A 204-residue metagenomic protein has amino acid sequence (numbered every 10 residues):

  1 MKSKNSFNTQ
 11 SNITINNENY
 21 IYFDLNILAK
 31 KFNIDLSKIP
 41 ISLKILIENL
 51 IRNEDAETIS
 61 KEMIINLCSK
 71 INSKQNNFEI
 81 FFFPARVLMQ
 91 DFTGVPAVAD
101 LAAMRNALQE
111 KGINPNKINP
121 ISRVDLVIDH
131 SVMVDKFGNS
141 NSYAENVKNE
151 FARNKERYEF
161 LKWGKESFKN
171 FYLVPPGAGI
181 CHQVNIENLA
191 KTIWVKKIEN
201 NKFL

Functional and structural regions predicted by a protein language model:
M1-L204: Fe-S-dependent hydro-lyases/dehydratases of central metabolism
